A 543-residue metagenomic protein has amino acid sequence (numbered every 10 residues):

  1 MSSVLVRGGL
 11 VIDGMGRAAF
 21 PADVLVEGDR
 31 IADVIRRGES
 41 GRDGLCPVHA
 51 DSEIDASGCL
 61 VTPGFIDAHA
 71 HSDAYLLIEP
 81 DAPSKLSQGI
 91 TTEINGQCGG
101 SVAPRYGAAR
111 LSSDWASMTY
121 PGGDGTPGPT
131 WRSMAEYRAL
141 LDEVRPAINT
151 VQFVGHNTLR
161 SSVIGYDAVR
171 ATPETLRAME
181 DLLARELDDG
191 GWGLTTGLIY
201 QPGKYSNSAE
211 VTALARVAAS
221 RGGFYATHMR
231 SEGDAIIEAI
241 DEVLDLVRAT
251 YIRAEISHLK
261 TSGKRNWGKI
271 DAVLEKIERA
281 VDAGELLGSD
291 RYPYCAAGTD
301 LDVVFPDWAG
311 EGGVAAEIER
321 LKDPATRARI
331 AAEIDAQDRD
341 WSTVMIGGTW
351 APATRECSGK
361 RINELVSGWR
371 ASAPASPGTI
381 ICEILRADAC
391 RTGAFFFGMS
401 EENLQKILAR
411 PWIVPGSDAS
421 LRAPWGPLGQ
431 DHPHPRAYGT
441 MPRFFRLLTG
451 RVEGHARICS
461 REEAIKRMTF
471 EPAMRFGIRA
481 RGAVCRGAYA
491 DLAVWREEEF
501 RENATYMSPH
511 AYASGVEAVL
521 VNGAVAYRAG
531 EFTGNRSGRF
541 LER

Functional and structural regions predicted by a protein language model:
M1-C46, I478, E499-M507: N-terminal metal-binding scaffold of metallo-dependent hydrolase/deaminase domains
S2-V6, G44-G96, V521: Replace "His-x-His-based motif
G9, D29, L404-L408, W412 (+3 more regions): Structural signature of the urease/amidohydrolase superfamily beta/alpha-barrel
G9, V24, D29, G58 (+13 more regions): Divalent metal-coordination and catalytic microenvironments
C98-A249: Hydrophobic, small-residue-rich alpha-helical packing segments that form membrane-like cores
Y137, L141, P146-V163, V169-P173 (+5 more regions): Active-site neighborhoods of metal-dependent hydrolases
R320-D323, K406-W412, S417-D418, R422-A423 (+3 more regions): C-terminal cap of metal-dependent C-N hydrolases
P377-L385, S460-T469, V484, A488: Short, well-structured alpha-helical segments that form the helix of a local strand-helix-strand
